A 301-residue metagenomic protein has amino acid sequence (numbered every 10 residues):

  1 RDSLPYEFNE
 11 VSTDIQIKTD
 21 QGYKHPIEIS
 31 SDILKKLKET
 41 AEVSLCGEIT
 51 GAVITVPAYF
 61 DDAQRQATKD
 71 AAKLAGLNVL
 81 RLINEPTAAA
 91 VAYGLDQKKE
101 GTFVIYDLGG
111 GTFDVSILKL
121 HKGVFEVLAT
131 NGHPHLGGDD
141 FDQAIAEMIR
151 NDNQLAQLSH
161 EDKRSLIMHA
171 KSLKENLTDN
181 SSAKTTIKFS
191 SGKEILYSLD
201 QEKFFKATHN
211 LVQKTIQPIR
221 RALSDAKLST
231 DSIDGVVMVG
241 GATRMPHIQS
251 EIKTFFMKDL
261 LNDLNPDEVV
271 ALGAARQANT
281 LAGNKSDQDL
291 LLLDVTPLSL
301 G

Functional and structural regions predicted by a protein language model:
R1-K35, E39-G301: Oxyanion-binding/catalytic loops of NTP- or PPi-dependent enzymes
